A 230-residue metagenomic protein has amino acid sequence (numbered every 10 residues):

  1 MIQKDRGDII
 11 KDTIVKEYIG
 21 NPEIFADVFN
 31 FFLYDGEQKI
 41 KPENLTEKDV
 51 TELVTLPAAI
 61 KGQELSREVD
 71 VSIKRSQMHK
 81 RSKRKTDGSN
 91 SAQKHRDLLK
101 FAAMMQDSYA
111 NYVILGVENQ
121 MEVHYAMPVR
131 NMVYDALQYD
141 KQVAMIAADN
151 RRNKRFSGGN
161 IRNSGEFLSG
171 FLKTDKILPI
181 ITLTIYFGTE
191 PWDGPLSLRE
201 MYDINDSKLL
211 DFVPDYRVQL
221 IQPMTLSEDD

Functional and structural regions predicted by a protein language model:
M1-D230: Accessory alpha/beta interaction modules
